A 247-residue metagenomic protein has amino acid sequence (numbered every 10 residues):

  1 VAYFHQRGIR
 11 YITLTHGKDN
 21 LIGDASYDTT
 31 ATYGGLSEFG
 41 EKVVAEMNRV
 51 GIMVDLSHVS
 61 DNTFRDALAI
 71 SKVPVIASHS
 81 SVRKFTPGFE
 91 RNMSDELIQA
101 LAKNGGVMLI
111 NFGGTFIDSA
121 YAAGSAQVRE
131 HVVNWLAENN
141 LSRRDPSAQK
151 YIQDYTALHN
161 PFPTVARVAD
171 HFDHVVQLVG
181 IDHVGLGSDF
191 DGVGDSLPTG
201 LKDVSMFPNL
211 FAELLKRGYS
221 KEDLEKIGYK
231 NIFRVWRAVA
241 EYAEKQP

Functional and structural regions predicted by a protein language model:
V1-Q6, D28-I76, F89-G106, R167-D182: Histidine/acidic residue-rich metal-binding segments in metalloenzymes
G8, V54-L56, H79, M108 (+2 more regions): Conserved, mostly hydrophobic/aromatic
K18-G23, V59-R65, V82-F85, T115-D118 (+1 more regions): Active-site environment of divalent metal-dependent phosphoester hydrolases
L21-G34, L197: Glycine-rich phosphate-binding "P-loop"
S94-K150: Aromatic-lined glycan-binding groove of carbohydrate-active enzymes
I110-T115, V179-L201: Short acidic/histidine-rich active-site segments
A148-A166, D170-D173, K221-W236: C-terminal helical cap
K202-P247: Mid-to-C-terminal alpha-helical segments outside catalytic/metal-binding sites
